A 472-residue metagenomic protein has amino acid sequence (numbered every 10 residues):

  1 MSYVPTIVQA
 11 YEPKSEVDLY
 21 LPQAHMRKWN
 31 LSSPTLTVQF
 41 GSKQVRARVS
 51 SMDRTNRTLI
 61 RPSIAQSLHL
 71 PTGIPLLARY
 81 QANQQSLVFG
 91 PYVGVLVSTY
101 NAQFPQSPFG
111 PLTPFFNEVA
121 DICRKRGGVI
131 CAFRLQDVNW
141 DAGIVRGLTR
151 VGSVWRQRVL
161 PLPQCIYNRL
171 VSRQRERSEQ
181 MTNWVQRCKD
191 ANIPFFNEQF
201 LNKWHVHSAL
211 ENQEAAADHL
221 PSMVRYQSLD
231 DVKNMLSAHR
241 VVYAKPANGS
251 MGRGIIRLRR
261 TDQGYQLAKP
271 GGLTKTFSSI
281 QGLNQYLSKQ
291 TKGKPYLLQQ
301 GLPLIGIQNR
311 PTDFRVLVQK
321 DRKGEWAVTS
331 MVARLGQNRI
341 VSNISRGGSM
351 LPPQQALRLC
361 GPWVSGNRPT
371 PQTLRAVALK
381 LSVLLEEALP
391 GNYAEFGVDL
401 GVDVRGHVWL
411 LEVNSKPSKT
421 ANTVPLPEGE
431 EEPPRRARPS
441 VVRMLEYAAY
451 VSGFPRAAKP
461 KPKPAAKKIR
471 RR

Functional and structural regions predicted by a protein language model:
M1-F89, V97: Short beta-strand-centered segments at strand-helix junctions
D18, K294-L302, L379-L384: Short Pro/Gly-enriched beta-strand edge/turn motifs at strand-loop
F89-P108, I166-N168: Short hydrophobic beta-strand segments
N101-L112, R175-E179, A421-P433: Short, flexible/disordered intra-domain loops and linkers
S107-D231: Conserved N-proximal alpha/beta basic substrate-recognition cap immediately N-terminal to, or forming the N-lobe
C131-L135, L297-G301, D313-F314, E387-R405: A short glycine-rich, hydrophobically flanked beta-strand micro-motif that places a catalytic Asp/Glu for divalent metal
S228-D230, N234-Y243, A247-L351: Phosphate-binding site of ATP-dependent enzymes
P353-Y393, V402-R472: C-terminal active-site "lid" helix and adjoining low-complexity regulatory extension at the edge of ATP-using catalytic
